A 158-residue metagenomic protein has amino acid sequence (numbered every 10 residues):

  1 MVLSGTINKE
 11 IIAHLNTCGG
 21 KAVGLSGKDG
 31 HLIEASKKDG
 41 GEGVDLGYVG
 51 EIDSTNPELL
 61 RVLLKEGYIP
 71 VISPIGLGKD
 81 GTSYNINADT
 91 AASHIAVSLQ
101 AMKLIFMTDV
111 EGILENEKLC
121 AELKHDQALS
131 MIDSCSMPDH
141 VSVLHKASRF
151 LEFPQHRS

Functional and structural regions predicted by a protein language model:
M1-G20, I72-K79, S83-I95, A121-S158: Polyanion-binding loop/helix "lid" in catalytic or ligand-binding cores
M1-V71: Ligand-binding beta-strand-loop-alpha-helix segment within the catalytic cores of soluble metabolic enzymes
V23-S26, L32-I33, L99-L114, R157-S158: Glycine-rich phosphate/pyrophosphate-binding loops and their adjacent beta-strand/loop elements at enzyme active sites
E34-D39, T82-S83, E115-L119: Short acidic, glycine/serine/threonine-rich loops at helix termini
Y48-L60, L99-Q100, L129-D139: Short, basic, helix/turn surface patches
P57, D89-A92, M107: A general structural signal for well-ordered alpha-helical packing
I69-S73, I105-M107: Structural motif
